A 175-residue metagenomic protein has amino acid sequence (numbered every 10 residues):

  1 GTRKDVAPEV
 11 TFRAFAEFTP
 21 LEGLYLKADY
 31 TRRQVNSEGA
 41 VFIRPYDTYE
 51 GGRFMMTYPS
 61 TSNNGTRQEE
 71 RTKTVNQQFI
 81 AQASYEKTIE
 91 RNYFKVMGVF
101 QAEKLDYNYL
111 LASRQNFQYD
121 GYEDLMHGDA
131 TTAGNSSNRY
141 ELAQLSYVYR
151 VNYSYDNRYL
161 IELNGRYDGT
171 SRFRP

Functional and structural regions predicted by a protein language model:
G1, V41-G65, D106-N135: Surface-exposed loop/turn segments flanking beta-strands in extracellular/periplasmic regions
T2-V41, R67-T88, K95, Y107-Y109 (+2 more regions): Outer-membrane beta-barrel transmembrane strands
V99-Q101: N-terminal glycine-rich FAD/FM-binding segment characteristic of electron-transfer flavoproteins
S171-P175: Solvent-exposed loop/turn segments connecting transmembrane beta-strands in outer-membrane beta-barrel proteins
